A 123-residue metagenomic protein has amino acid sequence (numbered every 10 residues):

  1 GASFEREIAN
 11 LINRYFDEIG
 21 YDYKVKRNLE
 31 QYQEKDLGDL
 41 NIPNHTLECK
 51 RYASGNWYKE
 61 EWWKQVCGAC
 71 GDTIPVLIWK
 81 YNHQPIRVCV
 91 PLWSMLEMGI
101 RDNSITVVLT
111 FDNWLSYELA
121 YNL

Functional and structural regions predicted by a protein language model:
G1-L123: Catalytic phosphate/metal-binding cores of nucleic-acid and nucleotide-processing enzymes, i.e., regions that mediate
